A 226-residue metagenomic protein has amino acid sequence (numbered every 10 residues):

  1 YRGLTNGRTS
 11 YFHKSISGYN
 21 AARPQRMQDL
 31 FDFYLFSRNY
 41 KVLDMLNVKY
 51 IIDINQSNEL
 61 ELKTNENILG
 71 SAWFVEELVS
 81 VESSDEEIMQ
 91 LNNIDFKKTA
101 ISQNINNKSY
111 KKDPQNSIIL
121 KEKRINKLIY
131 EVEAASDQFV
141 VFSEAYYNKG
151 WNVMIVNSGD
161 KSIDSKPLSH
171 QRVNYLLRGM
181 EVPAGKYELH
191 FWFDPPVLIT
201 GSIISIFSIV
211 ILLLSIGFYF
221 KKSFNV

Functional and structural regions predicted by a protein language model:
Y1-P114, I129, A135, G159-K161: Extracytoplasmic
S37, K49, N58, K98-V226: Active-site-proximal, structured, solvent-exposed surfaces of multi-pass membrane proteins that position macromolecular
